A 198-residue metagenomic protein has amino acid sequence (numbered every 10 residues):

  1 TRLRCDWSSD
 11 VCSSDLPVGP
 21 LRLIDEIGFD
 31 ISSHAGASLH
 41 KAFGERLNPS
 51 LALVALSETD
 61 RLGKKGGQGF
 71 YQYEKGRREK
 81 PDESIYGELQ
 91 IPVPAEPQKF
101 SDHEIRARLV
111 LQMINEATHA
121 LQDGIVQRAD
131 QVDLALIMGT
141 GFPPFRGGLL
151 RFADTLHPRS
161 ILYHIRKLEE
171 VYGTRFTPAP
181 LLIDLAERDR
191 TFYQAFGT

Functional and structural regions predicted by a protein language model:
T1-V11: Single conserved hydrophobic/aromatic residue that forms the stacking wall/gate of nucleotide- or nucleobase-binding
S9-T198: N-terminal glycine-rich phosphate-binding loop for ADP-containing cofactors
